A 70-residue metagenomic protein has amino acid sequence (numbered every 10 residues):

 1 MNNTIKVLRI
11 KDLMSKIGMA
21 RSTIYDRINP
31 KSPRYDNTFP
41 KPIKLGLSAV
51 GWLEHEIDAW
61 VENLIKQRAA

Functional and structural regions predicted by a protein language model:
M1-L8: A detector for short, charged/polar N-terminal pre-domain segments
I10, I17-G51: Major-groove DNA-recognition helix of helix-turn-helix-type DNA-binding domains
S15, D26, A59, N63: Charged/polar, solvent-exposed surface patches and flexible loops
E54-A70: A short, Lys/Arg-enriched interface patch at domain edges and termini
